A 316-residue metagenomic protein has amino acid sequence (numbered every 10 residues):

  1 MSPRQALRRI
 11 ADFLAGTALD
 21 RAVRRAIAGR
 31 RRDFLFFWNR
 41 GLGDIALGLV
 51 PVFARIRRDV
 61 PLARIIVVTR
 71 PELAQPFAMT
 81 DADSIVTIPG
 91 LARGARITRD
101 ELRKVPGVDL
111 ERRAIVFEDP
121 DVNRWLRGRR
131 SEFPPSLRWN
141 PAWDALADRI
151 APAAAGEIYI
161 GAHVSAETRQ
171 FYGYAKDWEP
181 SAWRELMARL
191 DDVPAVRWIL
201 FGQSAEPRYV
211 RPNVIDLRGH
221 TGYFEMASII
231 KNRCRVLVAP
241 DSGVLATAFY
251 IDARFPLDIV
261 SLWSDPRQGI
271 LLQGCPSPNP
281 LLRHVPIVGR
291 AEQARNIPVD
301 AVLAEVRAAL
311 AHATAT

Functional and structural regions predicted by a protein language model:
P3-F13, L91-R93, L102-G161, A166 (+2 more regions): A nucleotide-sugar donor-handling region in carbohydrate enzymes
L7-R124, S228, L245-T247: Active-site and donor-binding regions of nucleotide-sugar-utilizing enzymes
F36-R40, D119-R129, L146-Y209: Active-site donor-nucleotide binding/catalytic segment of nucleotide-sugar enzymes
I66, V86, V108-F117, I199 (+4 more regions): Hydrophobic/aromatic beta-strand patches that form the interior of the parallel beta-sheet core in alpha/beta enzyme
V68-R70, H163, F201, P240-D241: Replace "coordinates the UDP/GDP/TDP-sugar" with "coordinates nucleotide-activated sugar donors
T80-G90, N123-E132, Y209-H220, S277-R290: Active-site regions of enzymes building and remodeling cell-envelope glycoconjugates
P180-L271: Donor-binding and catalytic core of enzymes assembling or modifying cell-surface/extracellular glycoconjugates
A246-T316: Nucleotide-sugar donor-binding patch of glycosyltransferase catalytic domains
